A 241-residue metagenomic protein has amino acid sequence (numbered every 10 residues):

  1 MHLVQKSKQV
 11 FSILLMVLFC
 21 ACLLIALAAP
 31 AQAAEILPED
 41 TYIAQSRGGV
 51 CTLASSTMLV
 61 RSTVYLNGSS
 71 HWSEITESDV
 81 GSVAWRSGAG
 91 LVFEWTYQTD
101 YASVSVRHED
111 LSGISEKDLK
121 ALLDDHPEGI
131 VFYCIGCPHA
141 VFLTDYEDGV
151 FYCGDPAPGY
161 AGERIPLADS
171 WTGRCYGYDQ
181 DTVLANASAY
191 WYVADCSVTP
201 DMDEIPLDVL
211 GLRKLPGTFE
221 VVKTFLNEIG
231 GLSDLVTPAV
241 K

Functional and structural regions predicted by a protein language model:
M1-S7: N-terminal secretory signal peptides that target proteins for export/translocation
I13-A26: Bacterial N-terminal signal peptides
L23-E35: Sec-dependent signal peptide cleavage junction
E35-P38, V60-V64, H71-V221, F225-G230: Conserved active-site-adjacent core of cysteine acyl-enzyme catalytic domains
L37-R47: A short glycine/serine-rich beta->alpha loop
Q45-A54, G113: Soluble non-cytosolic domains of exported or imported proteins
L226-K241: Long, low-complexity, intrinsically disordered segments
